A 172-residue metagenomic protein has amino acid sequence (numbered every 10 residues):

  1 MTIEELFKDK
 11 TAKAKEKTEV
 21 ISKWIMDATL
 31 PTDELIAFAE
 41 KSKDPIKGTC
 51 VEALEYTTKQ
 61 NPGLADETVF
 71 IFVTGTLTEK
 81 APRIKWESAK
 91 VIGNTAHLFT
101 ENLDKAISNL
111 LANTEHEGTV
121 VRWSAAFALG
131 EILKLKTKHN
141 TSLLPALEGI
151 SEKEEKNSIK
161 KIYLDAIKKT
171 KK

Functional and structural regions predicted by a protein language model:
M1-K47, D165-K171: N-terminal alpha-helical scaffold/docking segments in eukaryotic complex subunits
T2-E5, D27-A39, G63-G75, T100-N113 (+2 more regions): Amphipathic alpha-helical scaffolding segments comprising HEAT/armadillo-like alpha-solenoid repeats
A12-K15, D44-P45, P82-R83, E117-V120 (+1 more regions): Alpha-helix N-cap/helix-start positions at coil->helix boundaries
K15-E19, D33, G48-V51, K85-A89 (+2 more regions): Alpha-solenoid HEAT/ARM repeat scaffold
K43-E79: A glycine-rich, hydrophobic loop/mini-helix early in the fold
E55, G93, G130-E131, L164-K168: Structural signature of alpha-helical solenoid repeat scaffolds
T58-N61, A96-T100, L133, K171: Alpha-solenoid repeat junctions
